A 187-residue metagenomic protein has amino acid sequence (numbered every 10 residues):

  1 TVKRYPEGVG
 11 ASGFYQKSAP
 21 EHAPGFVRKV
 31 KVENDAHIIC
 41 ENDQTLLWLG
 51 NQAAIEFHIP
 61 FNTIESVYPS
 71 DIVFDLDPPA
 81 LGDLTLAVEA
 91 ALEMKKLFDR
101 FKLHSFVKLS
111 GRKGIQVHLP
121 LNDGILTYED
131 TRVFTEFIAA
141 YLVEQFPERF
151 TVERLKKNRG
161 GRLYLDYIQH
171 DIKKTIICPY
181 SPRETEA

Functional and structural regions predicted by a protein language model:
V2-L84, V88-L92, K96, R100: SsDNA-processing nucleotidyl-transfer enzymes
V2-P6, S105-G111, E153-K157: Short beta-strand
G8, T63, A80, K113 (+2 more regions): Short loop/turn segments at secondary-structure transitions that flank enzyme active sites
Y15-A36, D83-F101, L119-F150, Q169-A187: Helical (often loop-to-helix) elements that flank the catalytic cores of nucleotide-handling enzymes
H58-F61, E148-V152: Glycine-rich, charged/polar anion/phosphate-binding loops that engage phosphate groups from diverse ligands
V67-P69, R112, G160: Short, solvent-exposed loop/turn segments at the edges of secondary structure
L109-L119: Short, conserved phosphate-binding/catalytic loop or strand-edge motifs used in phosphoryl-/nucleotidyl-transfer
L165: Active-site histidine-anchored catalytic micro-motif
